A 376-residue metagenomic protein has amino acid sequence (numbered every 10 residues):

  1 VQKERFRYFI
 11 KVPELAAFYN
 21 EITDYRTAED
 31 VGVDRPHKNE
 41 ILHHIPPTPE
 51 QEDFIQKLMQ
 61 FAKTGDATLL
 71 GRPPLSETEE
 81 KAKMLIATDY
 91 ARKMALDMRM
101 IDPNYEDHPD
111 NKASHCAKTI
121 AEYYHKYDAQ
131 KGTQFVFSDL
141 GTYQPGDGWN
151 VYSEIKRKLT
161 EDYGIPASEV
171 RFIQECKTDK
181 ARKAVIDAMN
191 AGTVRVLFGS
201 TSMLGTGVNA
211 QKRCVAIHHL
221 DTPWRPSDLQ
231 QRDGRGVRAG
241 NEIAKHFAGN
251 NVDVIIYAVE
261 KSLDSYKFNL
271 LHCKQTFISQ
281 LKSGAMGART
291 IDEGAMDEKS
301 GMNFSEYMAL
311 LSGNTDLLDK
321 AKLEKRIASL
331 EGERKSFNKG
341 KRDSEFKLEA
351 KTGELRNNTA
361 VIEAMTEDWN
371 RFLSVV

Functional and structural regions predicted by a protein language model:
V1-E106, D110, K118, E122 (+2 more regions): Inter-lobe coupling linker of SF2 helicases/translocases
P46, D187-A188, L197-T206, D221-W224: Conserved helicase core region in the C-terminal RecA-like lobe
R72-A87, A129-S153: Conserved strand-helix element at the start of the C-terminal RecA-like helicase core
A121, K158, D162, M302-V376: C-terminal accessory regions of helicase/translocase ATPases
G141-F172: Conserved helicase motor "Helicase C" RecA-like lobe of SF1/SF2 P-loop NTPases
P166-T201: Conserved helicase ATPase core of P-loop NTP-dependent helicases/translocases
N209-T222, D253-I256: A short beta-strand element within the Helicase C-terminal
R225-F247: Conserved SF2 helicase motif VI
